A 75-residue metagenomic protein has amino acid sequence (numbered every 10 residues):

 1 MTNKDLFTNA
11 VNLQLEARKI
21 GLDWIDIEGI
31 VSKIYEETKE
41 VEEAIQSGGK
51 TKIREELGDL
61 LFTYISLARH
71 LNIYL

Functional and structural regions predicted by a protein language model:
M1-L57, F62-L75: Flexible "arm" and connector segments at domain edges
